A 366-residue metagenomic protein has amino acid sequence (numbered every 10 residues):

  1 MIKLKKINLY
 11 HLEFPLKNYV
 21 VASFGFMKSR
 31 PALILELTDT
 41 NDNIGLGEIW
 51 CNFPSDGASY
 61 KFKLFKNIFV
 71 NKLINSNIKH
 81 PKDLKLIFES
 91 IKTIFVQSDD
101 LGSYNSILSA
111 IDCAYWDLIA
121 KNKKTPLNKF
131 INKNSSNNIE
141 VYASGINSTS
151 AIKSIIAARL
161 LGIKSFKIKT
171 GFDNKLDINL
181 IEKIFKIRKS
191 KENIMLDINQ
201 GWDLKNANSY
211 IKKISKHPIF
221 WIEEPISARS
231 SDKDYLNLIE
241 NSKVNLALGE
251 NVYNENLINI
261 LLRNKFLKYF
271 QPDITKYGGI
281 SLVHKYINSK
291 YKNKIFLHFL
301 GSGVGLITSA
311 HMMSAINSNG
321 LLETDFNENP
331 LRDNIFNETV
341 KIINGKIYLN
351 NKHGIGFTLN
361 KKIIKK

Functional and structural regions predicted by a protein language model:
M1-L46, W50-D56, L331-I335: Structured beta-strand/loop patches that form or line metal/cofactor-binding pockets in enzymes
L4, L35, D42, I111 (+7 more regions): Conserved, mostly hydrophobic/aromatic
K6, T38-N122: Metal- or metallocofactor-binding catalytic centers and their adjacent structured scaffolds across diverse enzyme
G102, S106, D112-S144, S148: Glycine-rich, aromatic-flanked loop segments that form ligand/cofactor-binding clefts across common enzyme folds
K129-S242: Metal-dependent enolase-superfamily TIM-barrel catalytic cores that perform enediolate-based chemistry
P218, S227-K346, N350, T358: Shared catalytic-loop signature of beta/alpha-barrel
